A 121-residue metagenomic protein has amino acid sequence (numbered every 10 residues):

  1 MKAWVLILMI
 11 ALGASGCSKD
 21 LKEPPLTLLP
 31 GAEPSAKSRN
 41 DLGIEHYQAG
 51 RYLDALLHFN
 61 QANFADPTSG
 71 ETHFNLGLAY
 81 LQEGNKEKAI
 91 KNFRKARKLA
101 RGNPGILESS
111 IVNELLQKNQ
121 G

Functional and structural regions predicted by a protein language model:
D41, N75, S109-S110: Canonical tetratricopeptide repeat
Q61-F64, K98: Conserved structural position within tetratricopeptide repeats
